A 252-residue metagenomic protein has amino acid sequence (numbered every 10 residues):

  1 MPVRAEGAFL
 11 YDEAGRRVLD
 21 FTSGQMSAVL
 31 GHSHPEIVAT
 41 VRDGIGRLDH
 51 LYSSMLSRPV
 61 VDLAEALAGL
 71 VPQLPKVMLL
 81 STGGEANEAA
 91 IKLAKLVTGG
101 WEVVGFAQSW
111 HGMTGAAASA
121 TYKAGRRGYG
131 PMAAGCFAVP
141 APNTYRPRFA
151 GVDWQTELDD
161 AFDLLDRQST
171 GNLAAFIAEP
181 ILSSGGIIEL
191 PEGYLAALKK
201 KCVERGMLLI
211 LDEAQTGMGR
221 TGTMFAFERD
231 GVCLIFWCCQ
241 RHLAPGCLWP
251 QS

Functional and structural regions predicted by a protein language model:
M1-F9, G44-R47, A66, E157: Active-site-adjacent loop/helix segments that line or gate small-molecule/cofactor pockets in enzymes
A5-G7, A14, Q25, P75 (+1 more regions): Short loop/turn microsegments at loop-to-beta-strand junctions
R17-V104, G112: Glycine-rich loop-to-alpha-helix module at the N-terminal edge of alpha/beta enzyme cores
K95-G99, S119-R127, G193-A197, M224-F236: A glycine- and small-aliphatic-rich helix-loop capping segment at beta-alpha/alpha-beta transitions that lines
W110-I181: PLP-dependent aminotransferase-class I/II
G115-A116, T223, R229-S252: Active-site PLP attachment segment
I188-G222: Catalytic PLP-binding core of fold-type I/II PLP enzymes
